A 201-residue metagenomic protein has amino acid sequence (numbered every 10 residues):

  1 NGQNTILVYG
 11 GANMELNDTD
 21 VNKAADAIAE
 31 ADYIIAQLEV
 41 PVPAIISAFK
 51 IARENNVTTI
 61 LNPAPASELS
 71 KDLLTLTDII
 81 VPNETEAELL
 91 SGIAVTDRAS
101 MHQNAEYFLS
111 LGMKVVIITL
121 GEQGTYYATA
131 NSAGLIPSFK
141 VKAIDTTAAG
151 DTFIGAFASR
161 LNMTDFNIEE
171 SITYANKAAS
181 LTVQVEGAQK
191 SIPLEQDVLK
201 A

Functional and structural regions predicted by a protein language model:
N1-D32, V198-A201: Conserved N-terminal subdomain of the carbohydrate kinase-like
N4, A12, E86-E88, V141-K142 (+1 more regions): A short, flexible beta-alpha/helix-coil linker loop
N4, D20-V21, Y33-Q103, G124-T125: Conserved beta-alpha-beta core of the PfkB/ribokinase-like small-molecule kinase fold
Y9-G11, P82, S138, L194: Active-site donor-binding loop signature of nucleotide-sugar glycosyltransferases
D26-A29, T75, L111: Structured loop/turn residues at beta-strand edges in well-structured enzyme cores
A27, K50-I51, Y107: Alpha-helical scaffold elements within enzyme catalytic domains, especially in hydrolases
E68-L73, R98-A201: Conserved phosphate-binding/catalytic region of the ribokinase-like
